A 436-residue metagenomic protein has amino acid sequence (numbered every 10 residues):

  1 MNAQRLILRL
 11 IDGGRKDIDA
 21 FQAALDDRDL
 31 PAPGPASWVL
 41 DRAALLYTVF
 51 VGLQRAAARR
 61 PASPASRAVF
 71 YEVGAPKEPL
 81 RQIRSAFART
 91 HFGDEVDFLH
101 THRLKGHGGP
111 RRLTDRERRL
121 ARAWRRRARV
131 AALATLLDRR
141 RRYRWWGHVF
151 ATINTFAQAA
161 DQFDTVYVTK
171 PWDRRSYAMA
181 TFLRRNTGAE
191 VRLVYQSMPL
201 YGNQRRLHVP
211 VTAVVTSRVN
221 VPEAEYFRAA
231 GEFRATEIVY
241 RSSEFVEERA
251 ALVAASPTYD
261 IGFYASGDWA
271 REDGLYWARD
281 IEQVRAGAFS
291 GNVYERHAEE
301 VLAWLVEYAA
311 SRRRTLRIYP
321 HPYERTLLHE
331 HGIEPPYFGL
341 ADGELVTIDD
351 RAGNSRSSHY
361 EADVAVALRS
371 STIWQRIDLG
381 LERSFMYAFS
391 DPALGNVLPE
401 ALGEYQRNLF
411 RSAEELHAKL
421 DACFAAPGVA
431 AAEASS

Functional and structural regions predicted by a protein language model:
M1-S242, I373-W374: Active-site and donor-binding regions of nucleotide-sugar-utilizing enzymes
E78-P79, R175-Y177, Y201-N203, P222-E223 (+5 more regions): Short catalytic/ligand-binding loop motif for oxyanion handling, primarily in non-cytosolic enzymes, centered on
H107-P110, Y201-R206, P222-R228, V246-A251 (+4 more regions): Short, charged, surface-exposed secondary-structure boundary motifs
N186-E190, R314, G380-S384: A short helix->loop->beta-strand "cap" motif at the edges of active sites that frequently abuts
A235, P335-G343, V364, R369-S436: Catalytic binding pocket for nucleotide-activated donors in carbohydrate/polymer assembly enzymes
V239, D342-R351: Active-site donor-binding acidic/aromatic loop of nucleotide-activated sugar and phosphosugar transferases involved
S243-P336: Conserved catalytic-core segment of nucleotide-activated headgroup transferases in glycan assembly
R351-A362: Short acidic alpha-helix that forms the nucleotide-activated donor recognition element in Leloir-type transferases
